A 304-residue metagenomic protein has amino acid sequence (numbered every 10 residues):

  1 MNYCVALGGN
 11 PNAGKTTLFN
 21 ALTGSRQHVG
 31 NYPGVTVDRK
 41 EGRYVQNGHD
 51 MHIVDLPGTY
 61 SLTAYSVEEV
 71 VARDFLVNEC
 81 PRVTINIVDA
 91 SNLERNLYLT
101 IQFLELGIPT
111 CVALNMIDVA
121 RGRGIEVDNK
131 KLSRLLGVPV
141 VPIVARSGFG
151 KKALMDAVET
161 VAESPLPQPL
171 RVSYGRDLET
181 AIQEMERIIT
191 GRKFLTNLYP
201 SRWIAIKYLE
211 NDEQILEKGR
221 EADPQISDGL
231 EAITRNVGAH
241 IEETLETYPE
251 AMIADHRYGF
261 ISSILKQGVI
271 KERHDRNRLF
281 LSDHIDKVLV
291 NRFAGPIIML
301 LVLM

Functional and structural regions predicted by a protein language model:
M1-Y65, N78-E79, V83: Conserved G1/Walker A P-loop phosphate-binding module
L18-F19, V37, D55, A72 (+5 more regions): Residue-level signature of catalytic and energy-coupling elements of molecular machines, predominantly ATP/GTP-dependent
T23, S61, L76-V77, L104 (+3 more regions): Signal for well-folded cores of large energy- and translation-related assemblies
S25, G34, G58-T59, A90-E94 (+2 more regions): Conserved nucleotide-binding/hydrolysis micro-motifs of P-loop NTPases
G42-G48, V71-V141: Conserved C-terminal guanine-recognition region of P-loop GTPase G domains, centered on the G4
A72, K271-V288: Cytosolic juxtamembrane amphipathic/interface segments immediately preceding and feeding into a transmembrane helix
C111, R121-R276: Alpha-helical transmembrane helix bundles of large polytopic membrane transport and channel proteins
V288-M304: Core alpha-helical transmembrane segments of integral membrane proteins
